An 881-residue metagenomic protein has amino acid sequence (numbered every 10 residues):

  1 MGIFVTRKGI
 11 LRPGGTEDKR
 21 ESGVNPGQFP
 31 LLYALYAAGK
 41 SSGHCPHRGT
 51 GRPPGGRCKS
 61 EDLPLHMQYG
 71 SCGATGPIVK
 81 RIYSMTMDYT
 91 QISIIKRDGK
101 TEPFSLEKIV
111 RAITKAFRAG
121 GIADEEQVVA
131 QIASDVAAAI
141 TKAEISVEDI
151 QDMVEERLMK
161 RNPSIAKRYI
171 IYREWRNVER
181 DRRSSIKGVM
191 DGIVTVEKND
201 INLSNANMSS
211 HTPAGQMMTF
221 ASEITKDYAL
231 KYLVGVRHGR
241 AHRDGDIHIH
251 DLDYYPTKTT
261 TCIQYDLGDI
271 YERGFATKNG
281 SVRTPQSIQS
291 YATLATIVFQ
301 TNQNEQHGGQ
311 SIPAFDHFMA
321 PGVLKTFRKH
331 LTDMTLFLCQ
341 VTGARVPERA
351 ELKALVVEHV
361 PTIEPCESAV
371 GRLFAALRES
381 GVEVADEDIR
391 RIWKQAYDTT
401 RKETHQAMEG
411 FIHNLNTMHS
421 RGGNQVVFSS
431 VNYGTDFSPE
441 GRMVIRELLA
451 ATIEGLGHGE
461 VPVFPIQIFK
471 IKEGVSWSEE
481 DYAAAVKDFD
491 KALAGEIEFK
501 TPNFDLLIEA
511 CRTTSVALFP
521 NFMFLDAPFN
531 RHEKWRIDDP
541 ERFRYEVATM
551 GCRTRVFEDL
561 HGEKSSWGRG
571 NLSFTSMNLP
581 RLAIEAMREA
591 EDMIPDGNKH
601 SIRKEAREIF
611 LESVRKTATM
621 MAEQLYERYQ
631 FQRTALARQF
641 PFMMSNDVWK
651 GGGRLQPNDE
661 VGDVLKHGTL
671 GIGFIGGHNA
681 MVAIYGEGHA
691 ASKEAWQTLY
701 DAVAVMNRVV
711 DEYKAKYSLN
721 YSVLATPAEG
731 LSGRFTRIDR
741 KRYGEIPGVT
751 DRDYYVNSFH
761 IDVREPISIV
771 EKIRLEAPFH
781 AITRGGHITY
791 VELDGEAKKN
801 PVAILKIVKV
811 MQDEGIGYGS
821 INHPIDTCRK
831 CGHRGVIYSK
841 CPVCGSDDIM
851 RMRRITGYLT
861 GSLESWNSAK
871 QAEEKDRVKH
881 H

Functional and structural regions predicted by a protein language model:
F4, F29, Y33-Y36, Y69 (+1 more regions): Aromatic (phenylalanine/tyrosine) cluster motif
L11, F29-A34, S41, C45-P46 (+3 more regions): Short, low-complexity intrinsically disordered segments enriched in A/P/G/S/L with frequent Arg, especially at protein
D18, N25, H44-H47, D62 (+2 more regions): Intrinsic-disorder-associated, low-complexity terminal segments enriched in Asp/Asn/His/Tyr and depleted of Lys/Arg
H66, S71-T86: Short, Lys/Arg-enriched N-terminal segments with co-localized hydrophobic residues within the first ~10-30 amino acids
I82-I193, A872-K879: Charged, amphipathic alpha-helical regulatory modules used for macromolecular assembly or allosteric control
E179, S185-K666, E687, S692-M850 (+1 more regions): Conserved catalytic cores of very large enzyme subunits
L670-A683, A704, R854: Contiguous, well-ordered alpha-helical segments that form the cores/surfaces of helical PPI scaffolds
S839-H881: Long insertion/accessory domains within large nucleic-acid-processing enzymes
